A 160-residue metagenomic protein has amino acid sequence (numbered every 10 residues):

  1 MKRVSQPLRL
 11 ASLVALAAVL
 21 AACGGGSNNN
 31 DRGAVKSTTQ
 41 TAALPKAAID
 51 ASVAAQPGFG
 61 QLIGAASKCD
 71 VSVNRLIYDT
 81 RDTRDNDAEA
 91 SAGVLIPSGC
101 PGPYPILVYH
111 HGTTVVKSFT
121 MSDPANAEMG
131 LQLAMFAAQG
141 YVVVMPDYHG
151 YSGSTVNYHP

Functional and structural regions predicted by a protein language model:
M1-S12: Bacterial N-terminal signal peptides that target proteins for export
V19-A22: C-terminal motif of bacterial Sec signal peptides marking the signal peptidase cleavage site
G24-G102: Catalytic-loop region of hydrolases
D70-P160: Mobile, glycine-rich extracellular loop/lid and propeptide segments that shape or gate substrate/ligand access
